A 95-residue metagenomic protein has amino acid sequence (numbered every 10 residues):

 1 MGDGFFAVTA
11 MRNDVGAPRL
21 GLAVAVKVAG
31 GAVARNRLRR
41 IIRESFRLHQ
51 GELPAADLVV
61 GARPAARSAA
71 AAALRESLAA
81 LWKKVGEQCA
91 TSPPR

Functional and structural regions predicted by a protein language model:
M1-R95: Positively charged, solvent-exposed patches that mediate nucleic-acid binding
